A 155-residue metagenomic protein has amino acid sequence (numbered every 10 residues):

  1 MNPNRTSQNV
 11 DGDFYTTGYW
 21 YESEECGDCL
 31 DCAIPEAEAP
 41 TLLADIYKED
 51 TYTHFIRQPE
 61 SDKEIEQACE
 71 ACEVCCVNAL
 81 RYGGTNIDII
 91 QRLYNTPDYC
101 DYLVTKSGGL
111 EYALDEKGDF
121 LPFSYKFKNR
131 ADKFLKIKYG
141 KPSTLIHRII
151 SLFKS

Functional and structural regions predicted by a protein language model:
M1-E25, E36-T41, D45-K48, I56-S155: Flanking helices and flexible, charged tails adjoining ferredoxin-like Fe-S electron-transfer domains in multi-subunit
